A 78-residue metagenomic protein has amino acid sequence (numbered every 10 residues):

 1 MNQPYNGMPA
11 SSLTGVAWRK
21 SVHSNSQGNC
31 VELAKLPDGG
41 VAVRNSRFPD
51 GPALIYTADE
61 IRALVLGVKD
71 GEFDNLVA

Functional and structural regions predicted by a protein language model:
M1-A78: Positively charged, low-complexity terminal tracts and the immediately adjacent first secondary-structure elements
